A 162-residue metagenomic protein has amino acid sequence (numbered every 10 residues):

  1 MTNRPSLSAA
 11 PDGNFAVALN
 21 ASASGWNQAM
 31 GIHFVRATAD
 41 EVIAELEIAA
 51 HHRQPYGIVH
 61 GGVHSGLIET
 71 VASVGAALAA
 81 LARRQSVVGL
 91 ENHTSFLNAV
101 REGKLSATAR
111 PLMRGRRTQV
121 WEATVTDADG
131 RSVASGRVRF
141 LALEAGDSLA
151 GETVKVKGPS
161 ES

Functional and structural regions predicted by a protein language model:
M1-S162: Terminal targeting signals and extreme-terminal segments of soluble enzymes
